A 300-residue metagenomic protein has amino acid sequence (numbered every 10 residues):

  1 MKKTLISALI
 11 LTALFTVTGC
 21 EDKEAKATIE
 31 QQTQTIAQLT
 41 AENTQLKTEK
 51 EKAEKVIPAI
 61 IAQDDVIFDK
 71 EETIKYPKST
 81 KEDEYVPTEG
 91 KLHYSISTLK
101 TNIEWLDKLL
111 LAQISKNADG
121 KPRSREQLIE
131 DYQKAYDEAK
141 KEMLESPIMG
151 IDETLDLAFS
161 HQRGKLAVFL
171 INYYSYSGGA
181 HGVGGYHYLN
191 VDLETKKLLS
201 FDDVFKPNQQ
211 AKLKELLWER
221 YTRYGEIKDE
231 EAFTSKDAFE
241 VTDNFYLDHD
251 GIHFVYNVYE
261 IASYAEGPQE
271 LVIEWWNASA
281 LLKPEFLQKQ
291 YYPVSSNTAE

Functional and structural regions predicted by a protein language model:
M1-T4: Positively charged n-region of N-terminal signal peptides that target proteins for export
I6-L11: Sec-dependent N-terminal signal peptides
T16-G19: C-terminal motif of bacterial Sec signal peptides marking the signal peptidase cleavage site
E21-E300: Compositionally biased intrinsically disordered regions enriched in Thr/Gly
